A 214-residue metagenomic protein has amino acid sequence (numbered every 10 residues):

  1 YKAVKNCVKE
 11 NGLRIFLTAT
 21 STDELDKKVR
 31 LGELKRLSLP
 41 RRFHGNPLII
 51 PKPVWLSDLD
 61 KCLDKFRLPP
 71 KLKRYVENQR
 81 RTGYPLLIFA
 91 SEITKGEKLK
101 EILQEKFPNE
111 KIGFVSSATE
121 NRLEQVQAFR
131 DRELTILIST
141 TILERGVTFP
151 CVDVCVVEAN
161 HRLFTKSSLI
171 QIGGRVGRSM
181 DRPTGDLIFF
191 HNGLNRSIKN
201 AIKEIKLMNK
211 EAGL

Functional and structural regions predicted by a protein language model:
Y1-S57, R67-P70: Post-DEXD/H (motif II) to motif III coupling segment of the RecA-like Helicase ATP-binding lobe
E10-L13, G32-K35, P108-E110, P150-D153 (+1 more regions): Short glycine-/polar-rich loops that comprise or flank the Walker A/P-loop and associated switch/sensor motifs
E10-L17, Y84-P85, E133-I136: Loop/turn-to-beta-strand initiation segments
N11-L13, T22, G173-I205: Conserved segment of the helicase C-terminal RecA-like domain
R14, Y75-L103: Conserved strand-helix element at the start of the C-terminal RecA-like helicase core
L17-S21, P40-F43, A90-I93, S139-I142 (+1 more regions): A short beta-strand-to-loop transition that corresponds to the Sensor-1 phosphate-sensing loop of AAA+ P-loop ATPases
S91-T94, I112-E124, I138-R145: Conserved helicase motor
E144-N160, I170, D186-F189: A short beta-strand element within the Helicase C-terminal
